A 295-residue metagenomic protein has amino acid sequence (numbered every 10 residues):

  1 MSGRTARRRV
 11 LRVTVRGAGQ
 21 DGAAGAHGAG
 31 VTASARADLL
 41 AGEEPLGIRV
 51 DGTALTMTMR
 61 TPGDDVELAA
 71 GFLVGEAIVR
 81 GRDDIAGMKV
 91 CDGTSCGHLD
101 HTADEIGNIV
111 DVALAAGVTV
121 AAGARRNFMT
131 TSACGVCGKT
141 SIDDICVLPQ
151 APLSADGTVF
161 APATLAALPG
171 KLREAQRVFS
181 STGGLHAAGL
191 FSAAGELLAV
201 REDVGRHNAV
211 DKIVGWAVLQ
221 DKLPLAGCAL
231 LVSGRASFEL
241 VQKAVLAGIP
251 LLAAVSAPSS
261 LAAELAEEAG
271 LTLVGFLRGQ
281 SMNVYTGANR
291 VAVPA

Functional and structural regions predicted by a protein language model:
M1-A188, S192-A193, L197-V200: Intrinsically disordered, low-complexity regions enriched in acidic/Ser/Thr/Pro/Gln residues
E67-A69, A209-K212, A295: A short, polar/proline- and glycine-enriched secondary-structure boundary/capping micro-motif
A70, V74-G75, G215-L219, L246 (+2 more regions): Short, intrinsically disordered, mixed-charge
K89-A113, P224-S259: Cysteine/selenocysteine-centered motifs that mediate thiol-based redox chemistry or coordinate metal-sulfur cofactors
S141, A161-T164, L168-K171, G184-A187 (+5 more regions): General structural feature for long, well-ordered alpha-helical segments within catalytic domains of soluble enzymes
V178-G234, V241, L246: Glycine- and Gly-Pro-enriched alpha-helical subdomains that act as flexible, kink-prone "lid/hinge" or packing modules
L240-A295: Conserved catalytic-core subdomain
